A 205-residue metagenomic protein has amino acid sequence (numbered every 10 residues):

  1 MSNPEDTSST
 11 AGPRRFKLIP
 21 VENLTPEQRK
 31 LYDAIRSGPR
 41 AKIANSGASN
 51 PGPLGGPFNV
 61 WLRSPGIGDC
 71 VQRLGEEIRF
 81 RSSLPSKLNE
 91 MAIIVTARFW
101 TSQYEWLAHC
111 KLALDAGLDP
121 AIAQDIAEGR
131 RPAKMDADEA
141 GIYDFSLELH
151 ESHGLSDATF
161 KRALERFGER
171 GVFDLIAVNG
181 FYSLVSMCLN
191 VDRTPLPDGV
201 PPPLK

Functional and structural regions predicted by a protein language model:
S2-L84: Mobile cap/lid helix-loop segments that border enzyme active or cofactor-binding sites and regulate substrate access
A11, E27, R36, G68-Q72 (+2 more regions): N-terminal hydrophobic signal/anchor transmembrane helix of membrane proteins
P39, E77, R98-F99, G129-A133 (+2 more regions): A short structural micro-motif
C70-E77, D125, G141-S152: Solvent-exposed, amphipathic alpha-helical segments
L84-P85, G117-A121, S156, G168: Helix N-cap / loop-to-helix initiation motif
C110-D136: Histidine/lysine/aspartate-rich catalytic loop segments that bind and position anionic ligands
D136-I176: Acidic/histidine-rich alpha-helical segments that form the ligand environment of transition-metal centers
R162-L164, G171, G180, M187-K205: Acidic, carboxylate-rich catalytic segments that either coordinate divalent cations
